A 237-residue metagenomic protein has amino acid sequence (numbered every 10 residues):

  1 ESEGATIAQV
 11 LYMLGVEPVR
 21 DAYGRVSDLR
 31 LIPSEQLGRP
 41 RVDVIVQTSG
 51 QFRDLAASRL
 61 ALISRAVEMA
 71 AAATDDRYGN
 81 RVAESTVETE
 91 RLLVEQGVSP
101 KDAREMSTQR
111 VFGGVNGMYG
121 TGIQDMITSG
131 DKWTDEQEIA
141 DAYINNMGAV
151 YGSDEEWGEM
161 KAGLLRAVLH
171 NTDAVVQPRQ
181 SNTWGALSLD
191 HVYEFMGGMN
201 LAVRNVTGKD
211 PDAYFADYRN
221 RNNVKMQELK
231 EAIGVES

Functional and structural regions predicted by a protein language model:
E1-S237: Ligand/cofactor-recognition surfaces for anionic moieties
